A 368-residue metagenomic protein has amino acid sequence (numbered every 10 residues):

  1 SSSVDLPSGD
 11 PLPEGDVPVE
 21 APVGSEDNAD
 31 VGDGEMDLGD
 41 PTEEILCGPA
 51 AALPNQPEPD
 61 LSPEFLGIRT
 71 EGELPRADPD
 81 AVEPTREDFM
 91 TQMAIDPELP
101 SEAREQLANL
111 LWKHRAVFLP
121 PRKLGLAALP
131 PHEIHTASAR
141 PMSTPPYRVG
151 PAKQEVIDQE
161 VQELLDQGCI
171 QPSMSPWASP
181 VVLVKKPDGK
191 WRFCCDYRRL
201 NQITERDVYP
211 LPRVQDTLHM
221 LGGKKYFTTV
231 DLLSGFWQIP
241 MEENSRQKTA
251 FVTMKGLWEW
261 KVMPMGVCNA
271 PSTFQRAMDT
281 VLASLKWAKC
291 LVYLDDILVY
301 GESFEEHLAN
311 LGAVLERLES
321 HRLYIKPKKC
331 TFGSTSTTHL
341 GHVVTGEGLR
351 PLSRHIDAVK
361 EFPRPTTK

Functional and structural regions predicted by a protein language model:
S3: Noncatalytic nucleic-acid binding interfaces
S8, E14-D33, L38, Q56-E64 (+1 more regions): Retroelement reverse transcriptase polymerase core
P49-A51: Compact recognition or signaling/catalytic modules
